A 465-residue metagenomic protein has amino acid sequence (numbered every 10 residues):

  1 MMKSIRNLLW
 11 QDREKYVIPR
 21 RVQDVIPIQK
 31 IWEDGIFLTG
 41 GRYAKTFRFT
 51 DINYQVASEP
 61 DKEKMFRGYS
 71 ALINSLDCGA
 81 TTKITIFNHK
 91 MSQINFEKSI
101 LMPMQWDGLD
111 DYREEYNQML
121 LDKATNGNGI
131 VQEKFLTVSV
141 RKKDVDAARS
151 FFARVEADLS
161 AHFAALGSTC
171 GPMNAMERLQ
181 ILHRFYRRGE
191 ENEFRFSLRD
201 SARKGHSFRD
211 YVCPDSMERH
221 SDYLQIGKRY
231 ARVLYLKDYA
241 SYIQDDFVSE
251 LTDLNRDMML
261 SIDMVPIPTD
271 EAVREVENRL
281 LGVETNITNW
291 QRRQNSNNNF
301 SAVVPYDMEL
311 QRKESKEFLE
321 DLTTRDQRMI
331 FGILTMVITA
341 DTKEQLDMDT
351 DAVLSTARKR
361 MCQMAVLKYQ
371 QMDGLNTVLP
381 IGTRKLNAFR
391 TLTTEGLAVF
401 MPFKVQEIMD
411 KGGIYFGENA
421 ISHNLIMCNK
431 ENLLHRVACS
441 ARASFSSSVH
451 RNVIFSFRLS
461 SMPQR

Functional and structural regions predicted by a protein language model:
M1-F403: Extended, folded cores of ATP/NTP-driven motor/assembly subunits in large transport and secretion machines
W32, F37, I52, E59-D61 (+2 more regions): Glycine-rich phosphate-binding loop of nucleotide-binding enzymes
F400-I408, N419: Long insertion/accessory domains within large nucleic-acid-processing enzymes
